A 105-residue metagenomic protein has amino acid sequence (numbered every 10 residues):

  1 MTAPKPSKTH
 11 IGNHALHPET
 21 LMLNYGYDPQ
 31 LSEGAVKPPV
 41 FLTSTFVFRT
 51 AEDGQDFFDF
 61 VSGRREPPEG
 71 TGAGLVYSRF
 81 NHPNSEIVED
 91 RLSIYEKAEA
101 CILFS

Functional and structural regions predicted by a protein language model:
M1-E69: N-terminal glycine-rich, Lys/His-bearing helix-loop that initiates the first secondary-structure elements of many
T45, T50-S105: Conserved N-terminal alpha-helix of the aminotransferase class I/II PLP-enzyme fold
